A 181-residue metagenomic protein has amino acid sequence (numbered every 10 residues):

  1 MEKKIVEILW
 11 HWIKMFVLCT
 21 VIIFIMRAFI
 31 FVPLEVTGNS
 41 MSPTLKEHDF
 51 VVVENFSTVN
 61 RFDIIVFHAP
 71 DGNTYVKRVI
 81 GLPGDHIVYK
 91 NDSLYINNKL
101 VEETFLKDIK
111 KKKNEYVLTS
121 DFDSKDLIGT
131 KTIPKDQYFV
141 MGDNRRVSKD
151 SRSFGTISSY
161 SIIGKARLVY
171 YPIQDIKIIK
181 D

Functional and structural regions predicted by a protein language model:
E2-L9, K14, I25, E47-D181: Soluble "head" domains of membrane/secretory-pathway proteins
L18-I22: Hydrophobic helical h-region of N-terminal Sec-dependent signal peptides in bacterial secretory/periplasmic proteins
I25-S42: Aromatic-capped interface at the extracytoplasmic side of an N-terminal signal-anchor transmembrane helix
